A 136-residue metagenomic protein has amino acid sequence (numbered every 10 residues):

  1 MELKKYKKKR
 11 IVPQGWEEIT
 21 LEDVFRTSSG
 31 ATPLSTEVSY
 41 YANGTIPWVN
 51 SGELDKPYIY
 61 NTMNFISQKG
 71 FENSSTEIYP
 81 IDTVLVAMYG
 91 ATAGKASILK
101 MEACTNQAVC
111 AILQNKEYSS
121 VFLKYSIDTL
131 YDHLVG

Functional and structural regions predicted by a protein language model:
E2-A31: Non-catalytic DNA-recognition/assembly elements of restriction-modification systems
R10, S35, E72-N73: Short, solvent-exposed loop/turn positions at domain surfaces that link secondary-structure elements or cap domain
I19-F25, S35-K69, I98: DNA target-recognition patches
T20-R26, L54-N61, T76-I81, S97-E102 (+1 more regions): Basic, amphipathic alpha-helical recognition segments used for DNA target recognition
A42-G44, Y79-D82: Short, well-ordered loop/turn elements at secondary-structure boundaries
V86-A87: A generic structural signal for residues embedded in beta-strands
